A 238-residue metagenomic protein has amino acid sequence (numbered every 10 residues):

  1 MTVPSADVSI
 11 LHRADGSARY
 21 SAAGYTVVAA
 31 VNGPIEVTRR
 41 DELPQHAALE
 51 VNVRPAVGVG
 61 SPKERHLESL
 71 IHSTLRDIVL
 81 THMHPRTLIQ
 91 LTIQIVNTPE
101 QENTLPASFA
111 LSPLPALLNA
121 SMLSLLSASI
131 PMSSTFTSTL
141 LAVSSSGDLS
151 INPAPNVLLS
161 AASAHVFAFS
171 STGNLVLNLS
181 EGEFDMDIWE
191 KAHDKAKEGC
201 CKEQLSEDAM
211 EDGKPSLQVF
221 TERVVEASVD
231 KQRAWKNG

Functional and structural regions predicted by a protein language model:
M1-G238: Polyanion-binding surfaces on beta-sheet-dominated domains and ring/shell assemblies
